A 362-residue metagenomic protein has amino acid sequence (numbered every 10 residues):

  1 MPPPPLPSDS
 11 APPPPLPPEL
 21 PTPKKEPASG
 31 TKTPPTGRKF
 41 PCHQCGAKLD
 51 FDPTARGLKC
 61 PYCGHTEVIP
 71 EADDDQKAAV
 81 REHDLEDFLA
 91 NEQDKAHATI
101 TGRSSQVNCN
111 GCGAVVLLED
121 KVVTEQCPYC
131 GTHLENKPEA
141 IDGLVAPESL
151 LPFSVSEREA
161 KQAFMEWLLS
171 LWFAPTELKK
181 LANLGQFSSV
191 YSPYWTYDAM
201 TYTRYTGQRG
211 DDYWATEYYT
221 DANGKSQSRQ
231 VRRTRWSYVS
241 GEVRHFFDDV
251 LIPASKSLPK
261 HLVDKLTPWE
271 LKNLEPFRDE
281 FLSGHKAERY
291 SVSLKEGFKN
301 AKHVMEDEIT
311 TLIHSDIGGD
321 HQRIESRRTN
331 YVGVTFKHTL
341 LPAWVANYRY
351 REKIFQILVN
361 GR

Functional and structural regions predicted by a protein language model:
M1-R38, K48, V68-T99, I141 (+1 more regions): Low-complexity, intrinsically disordered extramembrane tails and loops of integral membrane proteins
G37-K39, G57, G102-Q106, T124: Residues immediately within or flanking Cys/His clusters that coordinate Zn2+ in small zinc-binding modules
C42-C45, C60-C63, C109-C112, C127-C130: Short cysteine-rich clusters marking metal-coordination/redox-active sites
G46-K48, T66, A114-V115, H133: Cys/His-rich metal-chelating microdomains
F51-D52, I69-P70, L118-E119, N136-K137: Short, non-ligating residues that shape and space the ligands of small metal-coordination modules and catalytic
A55-K59, A72-A79, K121-Q126, E139-V145: Short cysteine/histidine-rich zinc-coordinating motifs and their immediately flanking basic loops
T101, V145-R349: Charged, low-complexity helical/coil segments in non-catalytic cytosolic or luminal regions
Y348-G361: Juxtamembrane amphipathic/hinge helix adjacent to a transmembrane helix
